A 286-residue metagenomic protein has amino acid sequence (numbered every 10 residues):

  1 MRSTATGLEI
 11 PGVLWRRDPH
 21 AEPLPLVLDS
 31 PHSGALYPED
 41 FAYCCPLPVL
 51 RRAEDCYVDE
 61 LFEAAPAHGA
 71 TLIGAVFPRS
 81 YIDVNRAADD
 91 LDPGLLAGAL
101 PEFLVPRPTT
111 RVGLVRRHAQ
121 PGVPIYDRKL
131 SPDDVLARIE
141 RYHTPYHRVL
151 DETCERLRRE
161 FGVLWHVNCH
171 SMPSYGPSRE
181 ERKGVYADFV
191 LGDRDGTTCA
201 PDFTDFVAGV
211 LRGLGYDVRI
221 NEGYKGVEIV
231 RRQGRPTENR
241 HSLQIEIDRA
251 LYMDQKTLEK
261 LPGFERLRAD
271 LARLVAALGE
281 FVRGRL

Functional and structural regions predicted by a protein language model:
M1-H166, S171-L286: N-terminal catalytic or cofactor-binding beta/alpha core of small enzyme domains
